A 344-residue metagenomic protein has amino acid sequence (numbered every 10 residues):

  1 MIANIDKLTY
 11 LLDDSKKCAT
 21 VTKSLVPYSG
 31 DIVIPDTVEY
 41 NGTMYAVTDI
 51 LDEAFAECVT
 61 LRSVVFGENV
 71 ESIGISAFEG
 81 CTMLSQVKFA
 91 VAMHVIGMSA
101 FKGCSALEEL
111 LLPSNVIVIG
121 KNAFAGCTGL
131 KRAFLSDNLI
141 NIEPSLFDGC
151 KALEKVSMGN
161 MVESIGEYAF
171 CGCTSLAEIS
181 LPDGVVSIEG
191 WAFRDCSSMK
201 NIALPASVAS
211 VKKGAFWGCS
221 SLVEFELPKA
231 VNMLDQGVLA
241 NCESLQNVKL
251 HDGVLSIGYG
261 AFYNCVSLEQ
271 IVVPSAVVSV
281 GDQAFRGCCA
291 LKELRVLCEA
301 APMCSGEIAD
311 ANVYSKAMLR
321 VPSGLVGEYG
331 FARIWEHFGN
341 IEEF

Functional and structural regions predicted by a protein language model:
M1-I2: Intrinsically disordered, low-complexity repeat and linker tracts
I5-C18, P27-D49, V59-S72, E79-V95 (+11 more regions): Structural signature of tandem-repeat unit edges
V21-T22: An N-terminally focused, membrane-permeabilizing/fusogenic/translocator signature enriched in pore-forming
L51-A54, G74-A77, G97-K102, G120-A125 (+8 more regions): Consensus positions within tandem repeat domains that build extended binding/scaffold surfaces
F55, I308-N312, L325, F331-G339: Acidic, glycine/polar-enriched metal-coordinating patches/loops that mediate binding to polyanionic ligands
